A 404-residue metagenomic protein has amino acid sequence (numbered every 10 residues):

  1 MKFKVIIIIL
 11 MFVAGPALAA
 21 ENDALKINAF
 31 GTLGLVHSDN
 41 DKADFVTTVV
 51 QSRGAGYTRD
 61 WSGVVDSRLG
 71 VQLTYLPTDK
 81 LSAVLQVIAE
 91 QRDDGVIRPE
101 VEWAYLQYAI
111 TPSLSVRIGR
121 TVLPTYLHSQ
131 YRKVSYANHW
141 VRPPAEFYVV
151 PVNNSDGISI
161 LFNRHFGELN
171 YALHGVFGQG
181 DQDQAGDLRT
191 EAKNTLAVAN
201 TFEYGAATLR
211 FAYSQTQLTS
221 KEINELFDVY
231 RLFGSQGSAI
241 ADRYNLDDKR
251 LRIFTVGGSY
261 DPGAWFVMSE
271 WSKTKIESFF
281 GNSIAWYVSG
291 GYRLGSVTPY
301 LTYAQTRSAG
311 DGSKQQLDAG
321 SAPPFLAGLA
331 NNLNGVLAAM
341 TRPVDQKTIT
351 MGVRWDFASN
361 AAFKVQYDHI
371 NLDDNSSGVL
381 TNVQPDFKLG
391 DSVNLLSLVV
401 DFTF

Functional and structural regions predicted by a protein language model:
K2-I8: Sec-dependent signal peptide recognition, specifically the positively charged N-region followed immediately by
L10-F12: Short, linear, compositionally biased motifs with a strong N-terminal bias
A14-P16: N-terminal signal peptide c-region/cleavage motif recognized by signal peptidases
E21-S38, T58-Q182, A192-L196, N200-F211 (+2 more regions): Outer membrane beta-barrel
S38-K42, D94-I97, T125-Q130, Y171 (+5 more regions): Outer-membrane beta-barrel proteins
N40-K42, T58, Q107, D228-F404: Outer-membrane beta-barrel pore domains
T47-A55, P385: A solvent-exposed, charged loop/short amphipathic helix patch at secondary-structure junctions
I110-S113, P151-G295: Signature for the C-terminal beta-barrel architecture of outer-membrane proteins
